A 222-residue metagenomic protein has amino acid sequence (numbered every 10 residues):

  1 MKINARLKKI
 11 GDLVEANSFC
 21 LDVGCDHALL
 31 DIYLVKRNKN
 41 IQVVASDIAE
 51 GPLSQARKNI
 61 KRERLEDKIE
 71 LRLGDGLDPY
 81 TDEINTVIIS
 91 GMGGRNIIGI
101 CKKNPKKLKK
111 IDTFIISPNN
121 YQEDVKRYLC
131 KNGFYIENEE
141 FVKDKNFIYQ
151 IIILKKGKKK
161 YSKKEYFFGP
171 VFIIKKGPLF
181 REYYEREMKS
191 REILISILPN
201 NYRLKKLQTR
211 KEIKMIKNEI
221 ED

Functional and structural regions predicted by a protein language model:
K2-K8, D78, R95-D222: Class I S-adenosyl-L-methionine
N17-D26: Conserved class I S-adenosyl-L-methionine
A28, I32: Glycine-rich SAM-binding Motif I of class I
V35-K36: Gly/Ala-rich phosphate-binding loop of Rossmann-like dinucleotide-binding domains, activating on the conserved
Q42-D47: Conserved SAM-binding motif I beta-strand of class I
A49-G51: Conserved SAM/SAH-binding beta-strand->alpha-helix loop
S54-D82: S-adenosyl-L-methionine
I84-G91: Short SAM/SAH-binding signature in class I
